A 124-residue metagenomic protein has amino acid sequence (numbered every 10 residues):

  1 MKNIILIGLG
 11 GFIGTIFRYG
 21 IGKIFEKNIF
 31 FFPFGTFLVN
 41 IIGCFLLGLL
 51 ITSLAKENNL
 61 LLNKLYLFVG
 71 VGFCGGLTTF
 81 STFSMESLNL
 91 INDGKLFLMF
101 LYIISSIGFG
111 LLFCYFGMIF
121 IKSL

Functional and structural regions predicted by a protein language model:
M1-L124: Membrane-interface helix-loop junctions in multi-pass transporters/channels
